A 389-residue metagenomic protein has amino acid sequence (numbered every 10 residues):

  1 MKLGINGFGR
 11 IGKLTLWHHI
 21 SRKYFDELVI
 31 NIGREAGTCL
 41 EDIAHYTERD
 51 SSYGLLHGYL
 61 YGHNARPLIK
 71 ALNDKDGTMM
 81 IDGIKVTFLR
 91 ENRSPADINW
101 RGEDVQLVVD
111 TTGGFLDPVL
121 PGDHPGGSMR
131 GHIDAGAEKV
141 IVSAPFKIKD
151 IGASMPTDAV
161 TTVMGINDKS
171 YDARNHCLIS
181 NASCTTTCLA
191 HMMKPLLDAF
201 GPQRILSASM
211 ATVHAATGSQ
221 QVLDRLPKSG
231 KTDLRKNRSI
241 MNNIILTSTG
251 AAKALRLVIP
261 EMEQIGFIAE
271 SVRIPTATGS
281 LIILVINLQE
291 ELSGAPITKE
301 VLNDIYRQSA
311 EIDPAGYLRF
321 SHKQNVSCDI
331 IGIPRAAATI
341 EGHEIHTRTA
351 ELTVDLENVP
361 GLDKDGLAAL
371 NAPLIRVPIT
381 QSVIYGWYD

Functional and structural regions predicted by a protein language model:
M1-V222, L226-R235, L374-P378: N-terminal Rossmann-like NAD(P) cofactor-binding subdomain of oxidoreductases, focused on the glycine-rich
N6, R10, T38, E103 (+10 more regions): Conserved active-site and cofactor/substrate-binding residues in soluble primary-metabolism enzymes
H18, R22, P195-Q203, V213-A216 (+5 more regions): Change "in soluble alpha/beta enzymes" to "in soluble alpha/beta proteins
E27-V29, I268-V272, L281-D389: C-terminal active-site/capping subdomain that shapes the small-molecule cofactor and substrate pocket of enzyme
I32, V142, M164, T212 (+4 more regions): Hydrophobic side chains in beta-strands
H45, W100, M164-I166, N181 (+6 more regions): Generic structural "secondary-structure junction" signal
R93, K147, A215, A251 (+3 more regions): Short, glycine-/Ser/Thr-/acidic-enriched flexible segments
F200-T278: Acidic, glycine-rich segments within the central catalytic cores of soluble metabolic enzymes that bind/position
